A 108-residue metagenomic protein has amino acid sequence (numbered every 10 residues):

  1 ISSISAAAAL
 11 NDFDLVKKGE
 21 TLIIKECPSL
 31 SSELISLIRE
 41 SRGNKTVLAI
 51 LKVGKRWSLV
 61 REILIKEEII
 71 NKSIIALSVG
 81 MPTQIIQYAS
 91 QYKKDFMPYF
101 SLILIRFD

Functional and structural regions predicted by a protein language model:
I1-E40: Class I SAM-dependent methyltransferase SAM-binding "motif I" and its flanking Rossmann-like core
S41-D108: A contiguous loop/helix-start segment that scaffolds small-molecule binding in enzyme catalytic cores
